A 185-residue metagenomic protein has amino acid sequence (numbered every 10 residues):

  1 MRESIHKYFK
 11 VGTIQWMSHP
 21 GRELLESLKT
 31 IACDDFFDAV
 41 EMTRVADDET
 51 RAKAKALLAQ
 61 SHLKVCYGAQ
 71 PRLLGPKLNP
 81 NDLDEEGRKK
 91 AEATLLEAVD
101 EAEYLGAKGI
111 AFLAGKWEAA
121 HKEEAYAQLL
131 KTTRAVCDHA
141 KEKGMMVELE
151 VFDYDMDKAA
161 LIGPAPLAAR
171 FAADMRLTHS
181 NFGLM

Functional and structural regions predicted by a protein language model:
M1-Y104, K141, H179: N-terminal pre-domain/capping segments
Q15, M42-R44, A114, V151-Y154 (+1 more regions): Short glycine-centered, acidic/aromatic-flanked micro-motifs in structured strand/loop junctions that mark active-site
R22-K29, R51-A56, Y126-A127, D157-L177: Distinct, well-ordered alpha-helical segments
L25, E85-L96, E123-L130, C137 (+1 more regions): Non-membrane alpha-helical structural segments and their capping/turn regions in soluble enzymes
A39-E41, Y67, A111, E148 (+1 more regions): Conserved beta-strand positions in the central sheet of alpha/beta enzyme cores
D82-E86, G115-Y126, D153-A160: Surface-exposed cleft-lining segments at the edges of enzyme active sites
A98, A102-K122, M146-Y154: Active-site groove signature of glycoside hydrolases
R134-M185: Acidic/histidine-rich catalytic cores of soluble enzymes
